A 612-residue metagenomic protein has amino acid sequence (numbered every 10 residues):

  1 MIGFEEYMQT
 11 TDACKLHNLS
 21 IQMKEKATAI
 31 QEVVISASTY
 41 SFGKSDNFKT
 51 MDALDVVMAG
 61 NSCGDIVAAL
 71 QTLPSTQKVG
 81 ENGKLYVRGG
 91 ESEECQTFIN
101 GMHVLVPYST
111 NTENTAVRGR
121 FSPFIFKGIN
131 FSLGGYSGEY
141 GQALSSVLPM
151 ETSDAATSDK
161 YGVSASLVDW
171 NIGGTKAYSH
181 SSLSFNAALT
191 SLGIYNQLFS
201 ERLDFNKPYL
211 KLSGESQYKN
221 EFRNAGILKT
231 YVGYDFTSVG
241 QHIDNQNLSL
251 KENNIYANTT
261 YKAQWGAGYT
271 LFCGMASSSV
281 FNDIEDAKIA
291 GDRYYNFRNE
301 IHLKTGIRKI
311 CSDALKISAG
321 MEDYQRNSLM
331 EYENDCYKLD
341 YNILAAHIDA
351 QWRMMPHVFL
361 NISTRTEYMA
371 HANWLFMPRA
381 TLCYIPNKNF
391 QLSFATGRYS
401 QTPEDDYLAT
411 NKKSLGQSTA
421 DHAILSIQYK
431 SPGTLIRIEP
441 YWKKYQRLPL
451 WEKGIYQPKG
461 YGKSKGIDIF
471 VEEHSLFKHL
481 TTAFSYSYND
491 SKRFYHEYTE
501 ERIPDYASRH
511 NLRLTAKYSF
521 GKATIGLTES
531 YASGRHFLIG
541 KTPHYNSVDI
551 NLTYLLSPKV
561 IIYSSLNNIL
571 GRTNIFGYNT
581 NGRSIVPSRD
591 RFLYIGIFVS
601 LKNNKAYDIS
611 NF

Functional and structural regions predicted by a protein language model:
I2-E5, C14-A59, S92-E94, N100: Short, acidic, small-residue-rich periplasmic hinge/interaction motif at the N-terminus of Gram-negative outer-membrane
M58, G64-H103: Extracytoplasmic beta-strand/coil segments of soluble accessory domains associated with Gram-negative outer-membrane
H103-F131: Short acidic/polar hinge/loop motifs at secondary-structure boundaries that mediate gating or recognition
L192-G214, E221-E300, Y332-N334, K338: Flexible loop and strand-edge segments within Gram-negative outer membrane beta-barrel domains
M275-F281, I385, S393, Q417-H474 (+1 more regions): Membrane-embedded beta-barrel scaffold of Gram-negative outer-membrane proteins
S312-E322, D335-K443, A483-S485, T515-K517: Structural signature of Gram-negative outer-membrane beta-barrels, strongest in the C-terminal barrel of TonB-dependent
R353-P356, W442-K444, P458-R535: Gram-negative outer-membrane beta-barrel transporters
L476, L552-F612: C-terminal beta-signal and adjacent terminal beta-strands/loops of Gram-negative outer-membrane beta-barrel proteins
